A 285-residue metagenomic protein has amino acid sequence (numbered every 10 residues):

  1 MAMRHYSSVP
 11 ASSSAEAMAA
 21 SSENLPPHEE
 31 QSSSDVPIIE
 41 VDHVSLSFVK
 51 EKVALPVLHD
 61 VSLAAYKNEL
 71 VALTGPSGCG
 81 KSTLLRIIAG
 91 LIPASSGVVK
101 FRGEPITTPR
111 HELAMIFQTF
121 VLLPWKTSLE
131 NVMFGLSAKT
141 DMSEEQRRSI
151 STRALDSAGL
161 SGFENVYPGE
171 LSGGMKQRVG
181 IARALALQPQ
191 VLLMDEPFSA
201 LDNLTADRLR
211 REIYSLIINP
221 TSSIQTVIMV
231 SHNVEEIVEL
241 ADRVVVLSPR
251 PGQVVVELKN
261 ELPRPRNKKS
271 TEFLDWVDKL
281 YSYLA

Functional and structural regions predicted by a protein language model:
T74-P76: The feature captures the beta-strand-to-loop junction immediately N-terminal to the Walker
A89: Helix-to-loop junction immediately C-terminal to a conserved catalytic motif
G97-P109: Conserved ABC transporter NBD signature motif
K126-F134: Short coil-to-helix segment of the ABC ATPase nucleotide-binding domain corresponding to the Q-loop/switch region
M133, E144-F163, E212-S215: Conserved ABC ATPase "signature" region
Y167-L171, M175: Conserved ABC ATPase signature
Q188: Conserved catalytic motifs of ABC-family nucleotide-binding domains
